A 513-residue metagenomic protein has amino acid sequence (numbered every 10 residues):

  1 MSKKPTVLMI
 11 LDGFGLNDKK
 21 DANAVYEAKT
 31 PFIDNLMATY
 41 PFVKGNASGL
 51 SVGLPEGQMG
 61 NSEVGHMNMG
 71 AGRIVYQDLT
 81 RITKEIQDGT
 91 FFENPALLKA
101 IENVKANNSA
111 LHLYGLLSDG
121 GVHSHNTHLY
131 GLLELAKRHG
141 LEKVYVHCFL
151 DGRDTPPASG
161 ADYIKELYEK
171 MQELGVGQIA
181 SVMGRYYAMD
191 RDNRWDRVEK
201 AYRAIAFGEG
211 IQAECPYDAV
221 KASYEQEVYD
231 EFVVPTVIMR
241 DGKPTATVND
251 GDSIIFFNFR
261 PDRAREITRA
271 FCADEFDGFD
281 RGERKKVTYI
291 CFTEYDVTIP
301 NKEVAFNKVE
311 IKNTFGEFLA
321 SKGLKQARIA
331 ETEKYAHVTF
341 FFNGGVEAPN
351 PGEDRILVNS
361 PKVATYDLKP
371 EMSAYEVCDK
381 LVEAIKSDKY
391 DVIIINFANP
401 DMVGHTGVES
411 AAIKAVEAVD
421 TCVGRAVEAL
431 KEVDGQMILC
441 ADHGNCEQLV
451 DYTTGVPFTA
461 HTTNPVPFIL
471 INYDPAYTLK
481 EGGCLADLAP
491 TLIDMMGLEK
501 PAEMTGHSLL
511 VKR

Functional and structural regions predicted by a protein language model:
M1-R513: Feature captures the catalytic ectodomains and active-site-proximal regions of enzymes that hydrolyze or transfer
